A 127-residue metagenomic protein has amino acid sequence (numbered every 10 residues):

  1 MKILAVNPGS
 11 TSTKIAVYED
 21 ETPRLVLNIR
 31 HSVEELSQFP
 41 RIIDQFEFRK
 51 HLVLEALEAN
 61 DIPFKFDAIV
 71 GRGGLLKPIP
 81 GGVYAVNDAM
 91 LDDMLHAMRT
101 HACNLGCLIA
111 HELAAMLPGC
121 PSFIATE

Functional and structural regions predicted by a protein language model:
I3-D44: Short glycine-rich, Thr/Ser-proximal phosphate-binding strand/loop in the N-terminal lobe of ATP-dependent enzymes
P8-G9, R72-G74, L105, A125-E127: Fold-independent oxyanion-binding glycine-rich loops and adjacent beta-strand/coil segments at enzyme active sites
A16, A68-V70, F123: Short, conserved beta-strand segments within well-ordered enzyme catalytic domains that often line or immediately flank
I43-H51, T100-C107: Electropositive phosphate-/nucleotide-binding environments in soluble metabolic enzymes
F48-N60: Short, well-ordered amphipathic alpha-helical segments that serve as non-catalytic structural scaffolds within diverse
L57-A102: Short beta-strand-loop/turn "lid" adjacent to the catalytic site in phosphate-handling enzymes
V83-E127: Active-site neighborhood for divalent-cation/phosphate handling
